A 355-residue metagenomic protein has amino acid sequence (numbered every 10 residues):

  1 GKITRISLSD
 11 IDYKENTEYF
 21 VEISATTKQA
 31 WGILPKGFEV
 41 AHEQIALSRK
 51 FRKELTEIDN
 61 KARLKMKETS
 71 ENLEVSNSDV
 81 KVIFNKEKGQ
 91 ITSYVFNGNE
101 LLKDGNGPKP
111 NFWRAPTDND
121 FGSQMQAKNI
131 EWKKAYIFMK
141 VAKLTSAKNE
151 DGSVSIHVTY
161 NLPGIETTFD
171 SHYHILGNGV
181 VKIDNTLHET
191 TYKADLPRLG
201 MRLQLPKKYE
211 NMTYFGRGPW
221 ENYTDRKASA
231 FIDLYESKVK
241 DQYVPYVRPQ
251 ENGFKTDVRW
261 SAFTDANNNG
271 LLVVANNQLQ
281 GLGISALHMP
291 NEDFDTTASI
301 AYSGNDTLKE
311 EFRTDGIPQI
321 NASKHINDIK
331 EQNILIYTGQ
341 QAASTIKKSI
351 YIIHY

Functional and structural regions predicted by a protein language model:
G1-I33: Intrinsically disordered, low-complexity Pro/Gly/Ser/Thr-rich segments with frequent PxxP/GP/PP motifs and embedded
D10-N16, I45-Y355: Beta-strand/loop-rich accessory regions of lumenal/periplasmic or secreted enzymes, predominantly carbohydrate-active
V21-D59: Polar, glycine-rich mid-to-C-terminal structural blocks that act as macromolecule-binding/assembly scaffolds
